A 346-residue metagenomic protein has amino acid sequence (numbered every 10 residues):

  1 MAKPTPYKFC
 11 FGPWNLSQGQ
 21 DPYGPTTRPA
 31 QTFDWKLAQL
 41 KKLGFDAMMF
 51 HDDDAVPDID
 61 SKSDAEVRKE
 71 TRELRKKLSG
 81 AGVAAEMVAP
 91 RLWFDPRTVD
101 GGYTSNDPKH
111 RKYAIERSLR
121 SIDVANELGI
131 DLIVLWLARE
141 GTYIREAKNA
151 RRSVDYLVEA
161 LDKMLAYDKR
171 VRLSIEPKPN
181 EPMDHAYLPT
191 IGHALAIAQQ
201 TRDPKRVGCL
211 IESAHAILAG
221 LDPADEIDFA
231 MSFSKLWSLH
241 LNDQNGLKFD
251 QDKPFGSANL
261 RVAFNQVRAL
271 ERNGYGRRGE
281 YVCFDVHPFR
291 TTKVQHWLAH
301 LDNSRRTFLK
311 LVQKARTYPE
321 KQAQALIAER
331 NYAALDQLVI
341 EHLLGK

Functional and structural regions predicted by a protein language model:
M1-E127, L132, D203-P204, D302-K346: N-terminal pre-domain/capping segments
P4, K8-F11, Y143-N259: Acidic/histidine-rich catalytic cores of soluble enzymes
N15-S17, D52-V56, A89-F94, L137-G141 (+4 more regions): Active-site-proximal loop/turn and secondary-structure-junction residues that shape catalytic pockets, frequently
Q20-G24, T98-G101, R145-A147, F249-K253 (+1 more regions): Short acidic, glycine/proline-rich loop/turn micro-motifs
M48-M49, E86, I133, L173 (+2 more regions): Hydrophobic residues within beta-strands of alpha/beta enzymes
S61-A81, T104-R111, G141-L157, D184-Q200 (+3 more regions): Short, electropositive alpha-helical surface patch
P223-D225, L260-Y275: A short, acidic, amphipathic alpha-helical segment used as a generic capping/interface helix at domain edges
N242-P254, G279-V294: Active-site clefts of carbohydrate-active enzymes
